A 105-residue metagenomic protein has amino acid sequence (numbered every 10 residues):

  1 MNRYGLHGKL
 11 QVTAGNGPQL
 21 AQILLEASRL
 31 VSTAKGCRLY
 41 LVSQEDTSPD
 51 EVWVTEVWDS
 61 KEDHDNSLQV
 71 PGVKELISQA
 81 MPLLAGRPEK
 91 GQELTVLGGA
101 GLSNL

Functional and structural regions predicted by a protein language model:
N2, L41-D50, L76-L105: Glycine-rich beta-strand-turn "strand-cap" elements at beta-sheet edges
N2-Y4, P18, K35-G36: Short, flexible segments with low predicted structural confidence
Y4-Q11, L41-L68: Short, well-ordered beta-strand segments in beta-rich or mixed alpha/beta enzyme and ligand-binding folds
Q11-L20: Short, surface-exposed ligand-recognition loops at beta-strand->loop->(often short) alpha-helix junctions that present
E26-R38, V57-Q92: An amphipathic, aromatic/His-enriched active-site/gating alpha helix that lines ligand/cofactor pockets
